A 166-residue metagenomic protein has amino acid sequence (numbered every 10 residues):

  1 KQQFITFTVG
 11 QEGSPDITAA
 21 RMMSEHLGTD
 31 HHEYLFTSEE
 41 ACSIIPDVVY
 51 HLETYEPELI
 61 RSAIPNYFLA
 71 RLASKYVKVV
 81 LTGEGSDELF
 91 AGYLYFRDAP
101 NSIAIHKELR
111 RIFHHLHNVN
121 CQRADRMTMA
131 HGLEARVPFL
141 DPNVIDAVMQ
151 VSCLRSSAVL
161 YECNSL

Functional and structural regions predicted by a protein language model:
K1-L166: ATP-dependent adenylate-handling active sites, centered on carboxylate activation for C-N bond formation
